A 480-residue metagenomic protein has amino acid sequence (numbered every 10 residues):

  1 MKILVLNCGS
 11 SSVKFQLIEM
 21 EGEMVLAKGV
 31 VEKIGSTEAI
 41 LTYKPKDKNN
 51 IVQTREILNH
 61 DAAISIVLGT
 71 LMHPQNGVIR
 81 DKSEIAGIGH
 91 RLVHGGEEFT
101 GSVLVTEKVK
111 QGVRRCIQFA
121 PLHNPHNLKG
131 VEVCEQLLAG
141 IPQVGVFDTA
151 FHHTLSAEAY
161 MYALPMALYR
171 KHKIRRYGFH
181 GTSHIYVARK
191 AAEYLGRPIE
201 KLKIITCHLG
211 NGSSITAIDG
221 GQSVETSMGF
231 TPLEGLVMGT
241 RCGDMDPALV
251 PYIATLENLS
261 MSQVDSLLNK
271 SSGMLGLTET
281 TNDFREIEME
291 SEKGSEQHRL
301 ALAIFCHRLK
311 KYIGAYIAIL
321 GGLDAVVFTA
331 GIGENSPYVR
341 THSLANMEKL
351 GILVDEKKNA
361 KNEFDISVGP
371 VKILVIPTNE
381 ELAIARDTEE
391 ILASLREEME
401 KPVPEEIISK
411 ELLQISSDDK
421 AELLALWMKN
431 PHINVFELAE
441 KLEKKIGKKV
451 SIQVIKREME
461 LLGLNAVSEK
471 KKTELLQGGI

Functional and structural regions predicted by a protein language model:
S12-I57: Short glycine-rich, Thr/Ser-proximal phosphate-binding strand/loop in the N-terminal lobe of ATP-dependent enzymes
L71-H123, V144, A150-A159: Short beta-strand-loop/turn "lid" adjacent to the catalytic site in phosphate-handling enzymes
F151-A254: Glycine-rich phosphate-binding loop of actin/hexokinase-like ATP-binding domains
I218-D219, V224-E257, S266, A330-K361: Catalytic phosphate/nucleotide-handling subdomain of diverse soluble enzymes
S266, G273-L277, F284-I319: Adenine-nucleotide phosphate-binding core of ATP-dependent small-molecule kinases
R299, A303-I319, L323, T329 (+1 more regions): Internal helix-turn-beta structural module
I407-K449: A short, amphipathic alpha-helix used for macromolecular contacts
H432-G478: Conserved short alpha-helical interface segments
